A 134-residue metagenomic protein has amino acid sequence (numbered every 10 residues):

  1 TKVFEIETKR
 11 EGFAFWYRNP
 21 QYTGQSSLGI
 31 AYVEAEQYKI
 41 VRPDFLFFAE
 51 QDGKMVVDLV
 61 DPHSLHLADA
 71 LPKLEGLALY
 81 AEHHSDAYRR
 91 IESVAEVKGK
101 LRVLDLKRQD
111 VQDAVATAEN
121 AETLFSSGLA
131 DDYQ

Functional and structural regions predicted by a protein language model:
T1-Q134: Electrostatic, structured charged patches in enzyme active sites and in nucleic-acid/phosphate-binding
